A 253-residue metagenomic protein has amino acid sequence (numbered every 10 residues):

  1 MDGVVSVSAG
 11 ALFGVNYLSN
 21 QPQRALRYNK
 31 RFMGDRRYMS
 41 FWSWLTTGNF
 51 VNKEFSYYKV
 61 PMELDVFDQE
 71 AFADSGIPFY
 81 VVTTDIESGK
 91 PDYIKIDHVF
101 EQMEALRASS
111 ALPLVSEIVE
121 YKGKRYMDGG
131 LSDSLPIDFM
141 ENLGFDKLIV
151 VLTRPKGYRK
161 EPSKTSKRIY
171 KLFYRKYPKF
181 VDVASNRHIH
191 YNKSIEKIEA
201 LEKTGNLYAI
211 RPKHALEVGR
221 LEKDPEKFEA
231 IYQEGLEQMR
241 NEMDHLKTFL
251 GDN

Functional and structural regions predicted by a protein language model:
M1-V7, V15-N253: Patatin-like phospholipase
